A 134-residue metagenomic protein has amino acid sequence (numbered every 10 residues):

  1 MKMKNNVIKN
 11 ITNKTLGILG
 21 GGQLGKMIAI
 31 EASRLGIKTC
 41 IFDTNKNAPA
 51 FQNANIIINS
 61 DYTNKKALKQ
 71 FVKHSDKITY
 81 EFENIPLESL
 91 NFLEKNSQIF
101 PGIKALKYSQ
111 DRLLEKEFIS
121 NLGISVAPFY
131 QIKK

Functional and structural regions predicted by a protein language model:
M1-E117: ATP-binding N-terminal substructure of ATP-dependent carboxylate-amine bond-forming enzymes
Y108-K134: Active-site nucleotide/adenylate-binding loops and adjacent lid/helix of ATP-dependent enzymes
